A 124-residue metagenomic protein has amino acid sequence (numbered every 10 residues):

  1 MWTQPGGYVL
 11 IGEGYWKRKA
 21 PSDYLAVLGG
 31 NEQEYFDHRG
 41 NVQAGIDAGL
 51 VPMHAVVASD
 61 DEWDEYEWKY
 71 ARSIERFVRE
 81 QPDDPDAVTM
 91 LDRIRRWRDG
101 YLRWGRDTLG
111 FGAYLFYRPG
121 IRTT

Functional and structural regions predicted by a protein language model:
M1-Y8: A short glycine-rich, Lys/Arg-flanked "PGG" loop and its adjoining helix->strand segment in the class I
W2, Y15-A20, A87-D92: Short amphipathic alpha-helical segments, especially helix-boundary/capping motifs
G6, Q33-H38, F77-P82: Glycine-rich loops and low-complexity Gly/Arg-rich segments that provide flexible linkers or classic glycine-based
V9, H38-R39, L109: Short gly/pro-enriched beta-turn/loop segments at secondary-structure junctions
L10-E13, H54-V56: Short, conserved beta-strand edge motifs with alternating hydrophobic and charged residues
I11-E32: Short, glycine-/aromatic-enriched active-site segment of Class I SAM-dependent methyltransferases
Q33-A55: Short alpha-helix
H54-T124: Conserved Class I S-adenosyl-L-methionine
